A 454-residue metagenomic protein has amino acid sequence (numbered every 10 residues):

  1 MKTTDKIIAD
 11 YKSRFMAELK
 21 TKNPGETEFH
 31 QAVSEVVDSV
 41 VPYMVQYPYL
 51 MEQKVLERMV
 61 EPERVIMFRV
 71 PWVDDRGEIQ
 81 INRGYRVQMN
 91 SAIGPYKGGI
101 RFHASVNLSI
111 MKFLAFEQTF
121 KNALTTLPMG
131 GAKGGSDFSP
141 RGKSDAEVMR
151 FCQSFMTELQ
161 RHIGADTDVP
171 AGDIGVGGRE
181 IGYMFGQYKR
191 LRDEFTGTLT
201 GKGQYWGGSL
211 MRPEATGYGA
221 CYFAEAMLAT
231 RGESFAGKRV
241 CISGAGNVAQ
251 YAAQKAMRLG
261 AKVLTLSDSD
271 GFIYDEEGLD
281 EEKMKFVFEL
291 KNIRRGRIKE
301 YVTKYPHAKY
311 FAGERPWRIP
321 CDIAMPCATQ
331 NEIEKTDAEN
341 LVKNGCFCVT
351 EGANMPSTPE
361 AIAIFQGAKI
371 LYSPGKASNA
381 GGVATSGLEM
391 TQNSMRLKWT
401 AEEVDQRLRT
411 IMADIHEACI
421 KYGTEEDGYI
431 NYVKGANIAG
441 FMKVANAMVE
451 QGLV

Functional and structural regions predicted by a protein language model:
M1-L210, K443-G452: N-terminal ligand-binding/catalytic initiation module
K2-A32, M227, V342-V454: Adenosine-phosphate binding glycine-rich loop
G77, D173-I174, S209-T216, C241-A245 (+2 more regions): Active-site nucleophile and cofactor-binding loops and adjacent substrate-binding regions of central metabolic enzymes
M111-L114, M184, A220-L228, A252 (+3 more regions): Buried hydrophobic packing segments
E147, R179-G186, L210, Y251-K255 (+5 more regions): Short acidic, glycine/serine/threonine-rich loops at helix termini
T167-A171, E194-L199, I242, T265-D268 (+5 more regions): General beta-strand structural signal in soluble alpha/beta enzymes
T200-G203, G208-P320: Glycine-rich phosphate/diphosphate-binding loop of Rossmann-like nucleotide-binding domains
G271-Y372, A377: Rossmann-like adenosine-cofactor binding region
